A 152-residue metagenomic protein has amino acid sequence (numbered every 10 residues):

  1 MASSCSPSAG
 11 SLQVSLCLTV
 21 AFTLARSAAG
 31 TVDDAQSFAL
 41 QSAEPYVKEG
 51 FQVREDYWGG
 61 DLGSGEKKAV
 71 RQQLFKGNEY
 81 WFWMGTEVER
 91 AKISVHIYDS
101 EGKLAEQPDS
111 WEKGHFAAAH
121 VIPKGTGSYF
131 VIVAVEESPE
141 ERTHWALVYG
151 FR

Functional and structural regions predicted by a protein language model:
M1-A9: N-terminal secretory signal peptides that target proteins for export/translocation
S11-A25: Bacterial N-terminal signal peptides
G30-F51, I97, S128-R152: C-terminal edge strands of extracellular/lumenal beta-sandwich accessory domains
R54, E101-P108: Surface-exposed loop/edge segments in extracytoplasmic proteins
L62-S64, A69-N78, H120-T126: Extracellular and analogous surface-interaction loops
A69-E87, F130-A134: Hydrophobic beta-strand segments within beta-rich accessory/binding domains
E79, R90-S94, R142-H144: Exposed beta-strand and adjacent loop surfaces of beta-rich binding modules that mediate intermolecular recognition
E89-L104: Short, surface-exposed beta-strand/strand-loop-strand elements in extracellular ectodomains
